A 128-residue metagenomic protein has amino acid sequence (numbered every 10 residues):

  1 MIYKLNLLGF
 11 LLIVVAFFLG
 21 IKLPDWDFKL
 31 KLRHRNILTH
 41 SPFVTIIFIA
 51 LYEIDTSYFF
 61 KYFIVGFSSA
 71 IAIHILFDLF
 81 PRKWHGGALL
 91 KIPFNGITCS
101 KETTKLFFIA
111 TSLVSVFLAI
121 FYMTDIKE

Functional and structural regions predicted by a protein language model:
M1-E128: N-terminal membrane-targeting hydrophobic helices
